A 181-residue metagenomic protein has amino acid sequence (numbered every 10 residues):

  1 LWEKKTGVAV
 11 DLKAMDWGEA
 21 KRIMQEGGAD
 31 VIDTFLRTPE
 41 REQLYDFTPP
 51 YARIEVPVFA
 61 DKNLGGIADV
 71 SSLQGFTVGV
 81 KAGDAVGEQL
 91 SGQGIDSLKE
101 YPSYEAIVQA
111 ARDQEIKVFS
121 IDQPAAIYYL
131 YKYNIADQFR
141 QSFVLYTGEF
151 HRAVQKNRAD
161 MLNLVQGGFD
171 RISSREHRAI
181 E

Functional and structural regions predicted by a protein language model:
L1-K5, K62-V86, S91-G92, Q123-I127 (+1 more regions): Extended ligand-binding regions for polar small-molecule ligands
L1-Q43, V80, E88, Q93-Y104 (+2 more regions): Extracytoplasmic small-molecule ligand-binding "clamshell" domains of the periplasmic binding protein/Venus flytrap
E3-V8, Q25, A29, N63 (+5 more regions): Sec-exported extracytoplasmic/periplasmic mature domains
A9-V10, L73-T77, I116-K117: Short active-site oxyanion
L12, F47, V58, V78 (+3 more regions): Generic preference for hydrophobic
W17-G18, A29, L36-P39, A52 (+6 more regions): Solvent-exposed coil/turn segments that connect beta secondary-structure elements in extracytoplasmic/periplasmic
E19-Q25, T34-L44, Q89-G92, A110-D113 (+1 more regions): A ligand-binding cleft/hinge motif common to bilobed small-molecule-binding domains
Y45-V58, L73, Q141-E149: Short Pro/Gly-enriched coil loops immediately N-terminal to beta-strands
